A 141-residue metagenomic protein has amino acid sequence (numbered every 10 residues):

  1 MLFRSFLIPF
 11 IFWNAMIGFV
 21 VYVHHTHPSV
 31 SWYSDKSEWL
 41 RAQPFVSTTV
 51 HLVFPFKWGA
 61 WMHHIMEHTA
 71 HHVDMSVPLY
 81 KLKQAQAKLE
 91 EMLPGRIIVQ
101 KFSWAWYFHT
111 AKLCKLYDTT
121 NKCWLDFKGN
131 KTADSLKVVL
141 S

Functional and structural regions predicted by a protein language model:
M1-S141: Hydrophobic transmembrane helical bundles of multi-pass organellar membrane proteins
